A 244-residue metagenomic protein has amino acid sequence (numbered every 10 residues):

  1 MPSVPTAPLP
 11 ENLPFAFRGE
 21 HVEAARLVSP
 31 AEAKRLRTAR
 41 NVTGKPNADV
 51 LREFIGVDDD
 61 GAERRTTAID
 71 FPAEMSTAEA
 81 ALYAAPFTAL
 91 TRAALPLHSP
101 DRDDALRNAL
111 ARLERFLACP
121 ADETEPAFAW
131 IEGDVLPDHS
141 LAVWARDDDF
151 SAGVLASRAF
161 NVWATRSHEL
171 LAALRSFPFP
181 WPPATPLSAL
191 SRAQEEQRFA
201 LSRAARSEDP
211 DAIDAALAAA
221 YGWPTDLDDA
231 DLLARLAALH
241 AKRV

Functional and structural regions predicted by a protein language model:
M1-V244: S-adenosyl-L-methionine
